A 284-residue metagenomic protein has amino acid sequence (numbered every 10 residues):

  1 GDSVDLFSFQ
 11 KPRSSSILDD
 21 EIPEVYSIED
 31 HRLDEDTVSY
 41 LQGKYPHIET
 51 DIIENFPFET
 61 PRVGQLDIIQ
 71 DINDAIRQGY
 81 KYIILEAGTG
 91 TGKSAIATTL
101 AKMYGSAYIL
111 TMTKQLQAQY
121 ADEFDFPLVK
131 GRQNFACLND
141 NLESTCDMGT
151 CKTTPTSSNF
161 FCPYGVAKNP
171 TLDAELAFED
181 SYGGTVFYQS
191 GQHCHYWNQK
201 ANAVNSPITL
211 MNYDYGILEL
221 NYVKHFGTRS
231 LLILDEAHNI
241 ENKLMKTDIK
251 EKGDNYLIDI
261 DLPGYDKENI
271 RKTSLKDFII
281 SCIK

Functional and structural regions predicted by a protein language model:
G1-D2: Nucleic-acid nuclease catalytic cores
L6-R32, V38-D51, T89, A107-T209 (+4 more regions): A substrate-engagement module of RecA-like helicase motors
D34-I84: Conserved pre-motif I regulatory segment
Q78-T99: Walker A/P-loop
Y82, I208, L231-L232: Hydrophobic "anchor" residues on beta-strands that sit immediately upstream of conserved functional sites
G92-S94, I217-N221: SF2 helicase motor core recognition
A201-A203, K224-G227: Conserved catalytic network of the ASCE P-loop NTPase/AAA+ motor domain
G227-D259: SF2 helicase catalytic motif II
